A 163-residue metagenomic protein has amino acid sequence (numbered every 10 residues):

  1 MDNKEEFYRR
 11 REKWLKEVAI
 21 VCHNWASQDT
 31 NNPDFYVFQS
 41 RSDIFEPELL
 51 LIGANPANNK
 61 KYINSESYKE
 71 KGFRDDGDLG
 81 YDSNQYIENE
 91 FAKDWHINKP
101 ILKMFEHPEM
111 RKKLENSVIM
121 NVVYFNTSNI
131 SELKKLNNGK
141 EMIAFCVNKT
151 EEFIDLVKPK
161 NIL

Functional and structural regions predicted by a protein language model:
M1-E6, F125-L163: Glycine/proline-rich loop-helix segments at beta-alpha junctions forming the active-site rim of enzyme cores
M1-K93, C146-K149, F153: Active-site and ligand/interface coordination hotspots across diverse enzymes and nucleic-acid-associated assemblies
L49-G53, R111-N121, N161-L163: A structural signal for short, well-ordered beta-strand segments and their strand-loop junctions that often border
A54, P100-H107, E152, L156: Residue-level signal for well-ordered alpha-helical scaffold segments within enzymatic catalytic domains
N55-P56, V123-N126: Short, flexible active-site-adjacent loop segments at beta-strand->alpha-helix junctions, enriched in small/polar
F73-Y124: Low-complexity, serine/threonine/proline-enriched polar segments
